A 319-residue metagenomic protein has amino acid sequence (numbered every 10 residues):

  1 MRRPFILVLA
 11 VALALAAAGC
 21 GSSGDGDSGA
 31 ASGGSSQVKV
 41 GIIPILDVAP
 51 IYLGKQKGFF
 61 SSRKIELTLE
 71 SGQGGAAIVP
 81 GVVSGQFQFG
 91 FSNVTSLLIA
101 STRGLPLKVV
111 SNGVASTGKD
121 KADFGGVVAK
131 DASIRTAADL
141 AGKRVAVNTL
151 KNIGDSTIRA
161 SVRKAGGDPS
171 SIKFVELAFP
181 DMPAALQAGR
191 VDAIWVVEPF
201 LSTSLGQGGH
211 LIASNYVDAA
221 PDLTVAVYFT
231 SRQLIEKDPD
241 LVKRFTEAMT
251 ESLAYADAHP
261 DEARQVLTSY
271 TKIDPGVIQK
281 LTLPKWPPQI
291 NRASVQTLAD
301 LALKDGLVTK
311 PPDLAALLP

Functional and structural regions predicted by a protein language model:
M1-L7: Bacterial N-terminal signal peptides that target proteins for export
L15-G19: C-terminal motif of bacterial Sec signal peptides marking the signal peptidase cleavage site
G21-G24: Bacterial signal peptide processing site
D27-A165, E176, D192, L211-S214 (+1 more regions): Short, glycine-/small- and polar/acidic-enriched structural segments that line small-molecule recognition paths
G54-K57, R63, G81, G85 (+11 more regions): Structured segments of extracytoplasmic/periplasmic soluble domains in secreted or envelope-associated proteins
T95-S96, P180-V266: Pocket-lining segment of extracytoplasmic ligand-binding domains
E236-T309: Secondary-structure end/capping motifs
K310-P319: Hinge/cleft segment of the Venus flytrap/periplasmic-binding protein
